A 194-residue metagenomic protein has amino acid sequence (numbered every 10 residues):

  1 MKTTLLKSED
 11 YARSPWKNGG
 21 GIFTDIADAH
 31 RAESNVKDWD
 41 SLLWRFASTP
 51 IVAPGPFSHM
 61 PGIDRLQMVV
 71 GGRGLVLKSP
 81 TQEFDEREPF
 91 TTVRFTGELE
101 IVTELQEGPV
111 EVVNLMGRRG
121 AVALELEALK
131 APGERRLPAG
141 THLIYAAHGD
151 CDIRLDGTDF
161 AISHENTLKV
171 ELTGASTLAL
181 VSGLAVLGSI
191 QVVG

Functional and structural regions predicted by a protein language model:
M1-G194: Jelly-roll (double-stranded beta-helix
